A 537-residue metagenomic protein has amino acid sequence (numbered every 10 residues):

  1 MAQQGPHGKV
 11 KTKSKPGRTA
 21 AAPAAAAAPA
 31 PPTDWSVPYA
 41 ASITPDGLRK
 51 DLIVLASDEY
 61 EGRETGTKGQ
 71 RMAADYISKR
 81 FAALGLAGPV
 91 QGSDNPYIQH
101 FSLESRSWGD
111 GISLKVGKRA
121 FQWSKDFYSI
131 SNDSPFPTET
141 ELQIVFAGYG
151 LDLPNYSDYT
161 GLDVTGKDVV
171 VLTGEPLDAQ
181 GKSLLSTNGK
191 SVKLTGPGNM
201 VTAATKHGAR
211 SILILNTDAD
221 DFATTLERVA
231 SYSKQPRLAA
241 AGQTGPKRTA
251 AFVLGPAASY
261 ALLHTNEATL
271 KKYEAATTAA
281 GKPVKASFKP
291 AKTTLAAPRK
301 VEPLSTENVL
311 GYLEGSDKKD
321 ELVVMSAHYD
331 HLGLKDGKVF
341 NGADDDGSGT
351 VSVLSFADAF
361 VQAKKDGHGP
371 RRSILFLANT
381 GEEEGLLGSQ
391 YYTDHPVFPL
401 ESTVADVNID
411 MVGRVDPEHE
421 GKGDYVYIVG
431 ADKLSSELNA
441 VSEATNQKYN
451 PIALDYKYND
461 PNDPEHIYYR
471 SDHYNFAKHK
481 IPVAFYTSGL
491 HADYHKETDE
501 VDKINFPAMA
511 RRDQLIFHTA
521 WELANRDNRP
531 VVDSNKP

Functional and structural regions predicted by a protein language model:
P6-H7, K11, V253-L254, V351 (+2 more regions): His/Asp/Glu-rich mid-to-C-terminal helical/loop segments that flank catalytic regions of hydrolases
K11-A73, I77-G88, E314, D533: N-terminal hydrophobic or amphipathic helices/low-complexity stretches enriched in small/hydrophobic/Pro/Gly
D34, D58-S183, V301, T306 (+1 more regions): Noncatalytic luminal/extracellular "stalk/propeptide" segments of secretory-pathway proteins
D34-S42, D58-K68, H100-S102, S131-P135 (+11 more regions): Second-shell loop/turn segments in exported
S36, G117, Q122-G161, Q243-G342 (+2 more regions): Soluble metallo-hydrolase cores and metallopeptidase-like ectodomains found primarily in the secretory/periplasmic
F121-S124, P137, K247-L270, K318 (+1 more regions): Metal-dependent peptidase/peptidase-like ectodomains
W123-A250, F340, D358: Extracellular/luminal Protease-associated
S355-G385, I409: Short helix-loop-beta-strand segments that form the rim/entrance of peptidase-like active sites
